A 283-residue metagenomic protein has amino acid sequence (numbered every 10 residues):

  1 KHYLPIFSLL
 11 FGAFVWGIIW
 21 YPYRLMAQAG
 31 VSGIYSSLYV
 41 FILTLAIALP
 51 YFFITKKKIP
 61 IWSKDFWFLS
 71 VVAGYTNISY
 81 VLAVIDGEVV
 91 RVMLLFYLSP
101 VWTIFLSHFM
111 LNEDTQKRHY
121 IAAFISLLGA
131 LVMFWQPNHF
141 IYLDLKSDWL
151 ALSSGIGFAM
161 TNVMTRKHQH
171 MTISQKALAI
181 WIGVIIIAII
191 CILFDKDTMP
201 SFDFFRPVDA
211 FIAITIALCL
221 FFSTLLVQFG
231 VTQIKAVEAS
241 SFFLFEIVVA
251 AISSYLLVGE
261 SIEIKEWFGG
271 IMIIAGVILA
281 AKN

Functional and structural regions predicted by a protein language model:
K1-Y35, S79, A123-F124, L131 (+1 more regions): Glycine-/small-residue-enriched transmembrane alpha-helix faces in small-molecule transporters and effluxers
L4-G12, K56-S79, A123, K146-S154 (+2 more regions): Loop-to-transmembrane-helix transition segments
L4-S8, G33-P50, I125, W149 (+1 more regions): Hydrophobic alpha-helical transmembrane segments of multi-pass integral membrane proteins, especially transporters
F7, Y39, M93-L98, H168-G183 (+1 more regions): Helix-helix packing/entry segments at the starts of transmembrane helices
F14-G30, I78-G87, L95, F109 (+2 more regions): Juxtamembrane C-cap of transmembrane helices in multi-pass membrane transport proteins
M26, S36, A83, L95 (+6 more regions): Hydrophobic/aromatic residues within transmembrane alpha-helices of multi-pass small-molecule transporters
T44-W62, L128-Y142, V184-D209, Y255-L256 (+2 more regions): Membrane-interface helix-cap regions at the ends of transmembrane helices in multi-pass membrane proteins
P60, M93-F96, N112-V132, I141-D148 (+1 more regions): Loop-to-transmembrane alpha-helix entry segments
